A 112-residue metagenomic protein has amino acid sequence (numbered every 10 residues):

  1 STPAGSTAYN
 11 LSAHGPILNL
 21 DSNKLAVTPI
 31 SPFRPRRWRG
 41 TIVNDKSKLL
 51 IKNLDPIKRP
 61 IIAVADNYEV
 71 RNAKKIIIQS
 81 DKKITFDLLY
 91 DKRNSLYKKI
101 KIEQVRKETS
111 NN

Functional and structural regions predicted by a protein language model:
A8-N112: Catalytic phosphate-donor-binding core of small-molecule kinases
